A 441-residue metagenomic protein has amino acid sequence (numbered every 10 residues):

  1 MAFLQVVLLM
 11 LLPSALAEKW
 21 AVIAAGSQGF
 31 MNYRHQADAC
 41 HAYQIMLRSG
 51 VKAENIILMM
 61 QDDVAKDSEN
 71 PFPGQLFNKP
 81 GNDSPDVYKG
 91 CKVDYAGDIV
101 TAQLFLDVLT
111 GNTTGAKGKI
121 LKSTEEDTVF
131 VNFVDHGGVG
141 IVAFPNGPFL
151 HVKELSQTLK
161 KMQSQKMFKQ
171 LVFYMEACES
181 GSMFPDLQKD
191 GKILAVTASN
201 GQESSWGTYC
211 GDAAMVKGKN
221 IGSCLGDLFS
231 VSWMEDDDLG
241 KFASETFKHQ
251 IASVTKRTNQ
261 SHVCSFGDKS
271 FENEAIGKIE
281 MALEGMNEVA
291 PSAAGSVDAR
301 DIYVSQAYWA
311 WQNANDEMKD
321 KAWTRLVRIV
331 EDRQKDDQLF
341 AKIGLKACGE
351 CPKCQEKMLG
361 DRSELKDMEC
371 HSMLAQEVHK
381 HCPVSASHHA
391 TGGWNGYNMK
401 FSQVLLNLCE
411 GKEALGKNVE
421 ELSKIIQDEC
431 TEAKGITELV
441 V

Functional and structural regions predicted by a protein language model:
F3, L9-V441: Cysteine endopeptidase catalytic domains of the caspase/legumain-like
